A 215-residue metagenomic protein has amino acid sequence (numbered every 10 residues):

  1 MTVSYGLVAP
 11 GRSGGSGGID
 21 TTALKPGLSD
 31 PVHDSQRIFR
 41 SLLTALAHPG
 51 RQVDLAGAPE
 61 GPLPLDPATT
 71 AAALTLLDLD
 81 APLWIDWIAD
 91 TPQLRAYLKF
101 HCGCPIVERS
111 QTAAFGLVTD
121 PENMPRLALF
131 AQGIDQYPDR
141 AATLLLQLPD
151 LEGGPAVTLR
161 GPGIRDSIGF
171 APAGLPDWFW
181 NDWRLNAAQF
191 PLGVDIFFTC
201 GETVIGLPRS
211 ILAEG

Functional and structural regions predicted by a protein language model:
T2-P82, D86-A89, F100, G201-T203 (+2 more regions): N-terminal, charge-rich interaction modules
P92-G206, I211-G215: Internal, well-folded beta-alpha domain core
